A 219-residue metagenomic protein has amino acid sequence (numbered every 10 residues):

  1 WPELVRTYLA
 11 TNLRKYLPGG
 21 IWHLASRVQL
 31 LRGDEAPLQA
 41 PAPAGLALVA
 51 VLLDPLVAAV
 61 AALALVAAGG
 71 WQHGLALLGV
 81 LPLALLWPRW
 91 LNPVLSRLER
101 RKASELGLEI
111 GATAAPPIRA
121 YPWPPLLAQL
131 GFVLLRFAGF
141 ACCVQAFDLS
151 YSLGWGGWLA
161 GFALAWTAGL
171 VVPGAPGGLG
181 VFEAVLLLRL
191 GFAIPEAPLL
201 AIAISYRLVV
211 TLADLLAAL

Functional and structural regions predicted by a protein language model:
W1-L9, A62-G174, R189, I194-L219: Predominantly cytoplasmic-facing regulatory/coupling regions of multi-pass membrane proteins
P2-R6, G20-A25, R32-P55, P195-S205: Membrane-interface alpha-helices at helix entry/exit sites of multi-pass transporters
N12-I21, P55-L63: Mid-bilayer segments of alpha-helical transmembrane spans in multi-pass integral membrane proteins that mediate
L17-V28, G169-L186: Transmembrane helix boundary and interhelical junction motifs in multipass membrane proteins
H23-G33, S96, R100, L187: Short amphipathic alpha-helical coupling elements at transmembrane boundaries
L31, P41-W71, L77-G79: Hydrophobic alpha-helical segments and helix pairs
V51-L53, V185, L190: Extended hydrophobic secondary-structure segments
